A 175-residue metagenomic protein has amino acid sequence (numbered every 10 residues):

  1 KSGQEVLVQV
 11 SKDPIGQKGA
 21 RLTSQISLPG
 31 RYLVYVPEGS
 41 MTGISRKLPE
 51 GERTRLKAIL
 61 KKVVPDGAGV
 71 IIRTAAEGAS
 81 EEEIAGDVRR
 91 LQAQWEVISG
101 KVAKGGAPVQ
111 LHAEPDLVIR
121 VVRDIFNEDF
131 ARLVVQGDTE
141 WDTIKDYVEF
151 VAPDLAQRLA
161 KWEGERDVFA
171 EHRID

Functional and structural regions predicted by a protein language model:
K1-D175: DE-rich acidic low-complexity regions and acidic surface loops
